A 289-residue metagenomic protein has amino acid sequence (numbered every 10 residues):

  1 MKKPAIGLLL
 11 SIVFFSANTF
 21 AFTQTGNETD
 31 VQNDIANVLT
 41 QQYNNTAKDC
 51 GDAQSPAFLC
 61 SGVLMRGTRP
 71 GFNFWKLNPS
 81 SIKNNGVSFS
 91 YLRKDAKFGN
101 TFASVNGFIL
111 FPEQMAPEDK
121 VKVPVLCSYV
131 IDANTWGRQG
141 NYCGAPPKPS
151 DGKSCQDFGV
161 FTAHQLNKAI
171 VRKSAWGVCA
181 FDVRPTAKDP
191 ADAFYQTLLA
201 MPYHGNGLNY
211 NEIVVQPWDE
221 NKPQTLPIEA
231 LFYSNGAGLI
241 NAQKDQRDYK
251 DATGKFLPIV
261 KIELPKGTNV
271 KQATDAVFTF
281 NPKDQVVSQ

Functional and structural regions predicted by a protein language model:
M1-P4: Positively charged n-region of N-terminal signal peptides that target proteins for export
I6-G7, P70: General helical structural elements
G7-S16: Bacterial N-terminal signal peptides
A17-A21: Sec/Tat signal peptide C-region and signal peptidase I cleavage site
F22-S88, R93-Q289: Active-site-proximal loop/hinge segments that shape catalytic or ion-binding/gating pockets
